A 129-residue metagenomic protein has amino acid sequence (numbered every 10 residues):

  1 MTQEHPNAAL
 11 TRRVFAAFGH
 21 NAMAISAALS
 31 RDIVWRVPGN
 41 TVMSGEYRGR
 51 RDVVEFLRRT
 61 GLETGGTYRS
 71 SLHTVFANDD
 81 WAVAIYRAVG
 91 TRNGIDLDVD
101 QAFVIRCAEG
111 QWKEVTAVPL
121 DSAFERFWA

Functional and structural regions predicted by a protein language model:
M1-G19, M23-R31, R126-A129: Short, low-complexity N-terminal intrinsically disordered segments enriched in polar/charged residues
I25-D32, A77-W81, I105-K113: Short, solvent-exposed coil/turn segments at beta-strand boundaries
L29-S30, A88-G90, F103, P119: Short beta-strand segments enriched in hydrophobic/aromatic residues within well-folded beta-rich domains
R31-N78: A solvent-exposed, acidic/Ser-Thr-rich amphipathic alpha-helical stretch
E46, G94-L97, A123-A129: A short, polar/proline- and glycine-enriched secondary-structure boundary/capping micro-motif
V54-L57, A84-A88: Short Pro/Gly-enriched beta-strand edge/turn motifs at strand-loop
S70-V75, R87-V89, D100-R106: Hydrophobic/aromatic beta-strand elements that line small-molecule binding cavities or substrate pockets in beta-rich
F103-R126: Short beta-strand edge/turn micro-motifs at domain boundaries
